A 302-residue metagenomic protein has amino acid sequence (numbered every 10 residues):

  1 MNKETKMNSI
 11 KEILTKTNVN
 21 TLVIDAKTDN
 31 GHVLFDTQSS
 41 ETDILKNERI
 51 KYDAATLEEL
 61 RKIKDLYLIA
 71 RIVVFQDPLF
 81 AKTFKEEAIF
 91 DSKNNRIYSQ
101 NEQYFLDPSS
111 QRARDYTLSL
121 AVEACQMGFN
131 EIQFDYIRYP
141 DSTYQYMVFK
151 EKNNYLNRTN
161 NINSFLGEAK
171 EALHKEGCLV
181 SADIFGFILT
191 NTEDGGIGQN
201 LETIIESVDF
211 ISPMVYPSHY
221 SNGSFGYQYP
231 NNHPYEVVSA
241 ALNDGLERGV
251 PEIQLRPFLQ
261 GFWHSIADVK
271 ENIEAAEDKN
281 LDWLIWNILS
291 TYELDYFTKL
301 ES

Functional and structural regions predicted by a protein language model:
M1, Q38-Y52, N101-D115, K152-N160 (+2 more regions): The substrate-binding groove and active-site-proximal loops of carbohydrate-active enzymes, especially glycoside
M1-N2, E58, F75-Q126: Active-site-adjacent "subsite" loops/lids of carbohydrate-active enzymes
K6-H32, E123-I132, E206-F210, A276-L284: Catalytic domains of carbohydrate-active enzymes, especially glycoside hydrolases
T17-Y52, D141-T143, M147-V148: Aromatic-lined carbohydrate-binding/catalytic grooves of carbohydrate-active enzymes
T21-A26, R49-Y98, Q133: Glycine-rich, aromatic-flanked loop segments that form ligand/cofactor-binding clefts across common enzyme folds
G31, Q38, P78, T83-F84 (+1 more regions): Active-site-proximal loop/short-helix segments that contain or immediately flank catalytic acid/base residue(s)
Y67-D77, Q133-F134, L156-G198, P251-H264: Aromatic-lined carbohydrate-recognition surfaces of secreted/lumenal glycan-active proteins
V208-N222, P234-S302: Substrate-binding cleft of secreted/luminal carbohydrate-active enzymes
